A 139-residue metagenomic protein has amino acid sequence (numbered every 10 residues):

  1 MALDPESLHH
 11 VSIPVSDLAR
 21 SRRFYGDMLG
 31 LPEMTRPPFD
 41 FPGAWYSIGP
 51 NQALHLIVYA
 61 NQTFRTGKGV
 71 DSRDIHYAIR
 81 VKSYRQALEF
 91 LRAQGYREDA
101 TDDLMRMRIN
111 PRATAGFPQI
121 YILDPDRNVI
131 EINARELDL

Functional and structural regions predicted by a protein language model:
M1-A19, D74-I79, R135-L139: N-terminal beta-strand motif that seeds the catalytic metal site of vicinal oxygen chelate
P14-A53: Core segments of cupin and vicinal oxygen chelate
S16-A19, Y77-D126: Vicinal oxygen chelate
P32-P38, T101-D103, I109, A134: Conserved catalytic-core motifs of GNAT/GCN5-like acyltransferases
D40, R73, G116: Exposed loop/turn and edge beta-strand positions of beta-sandwich/beta-sheet ligand-binding modules
L56, T63-R80: Helix-adjacent hinge/juxtasegments
A113-G116, N133-L139: Short beta->alpha transition motifs characteristic of CBS
